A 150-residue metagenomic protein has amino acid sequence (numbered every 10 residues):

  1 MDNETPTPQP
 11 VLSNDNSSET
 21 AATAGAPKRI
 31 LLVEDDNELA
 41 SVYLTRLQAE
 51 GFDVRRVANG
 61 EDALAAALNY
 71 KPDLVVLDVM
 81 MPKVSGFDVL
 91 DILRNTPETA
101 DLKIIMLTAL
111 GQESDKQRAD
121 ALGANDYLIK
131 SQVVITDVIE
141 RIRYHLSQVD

Functional and structural regions predicted by a protein language model:
M1-R29, T136-D150: Non-catalytic signal-transmission and effector/linker regions of two-component phosphorelay proteins
E34: Conserved acidic carboxylate
S41-A49: Charged docking surfaces used in two-component/phosphorelay signaling
R56-A65, G86: Helix N-cap/capping motif at the beta->alpha junctions
Y70-V76: Active-site beta3 strand of CheY-like receiver
D78, T108: Active-site residues of response regulator receiver
P82, A100, Q112: The feature encodes the CheY-like receiver
